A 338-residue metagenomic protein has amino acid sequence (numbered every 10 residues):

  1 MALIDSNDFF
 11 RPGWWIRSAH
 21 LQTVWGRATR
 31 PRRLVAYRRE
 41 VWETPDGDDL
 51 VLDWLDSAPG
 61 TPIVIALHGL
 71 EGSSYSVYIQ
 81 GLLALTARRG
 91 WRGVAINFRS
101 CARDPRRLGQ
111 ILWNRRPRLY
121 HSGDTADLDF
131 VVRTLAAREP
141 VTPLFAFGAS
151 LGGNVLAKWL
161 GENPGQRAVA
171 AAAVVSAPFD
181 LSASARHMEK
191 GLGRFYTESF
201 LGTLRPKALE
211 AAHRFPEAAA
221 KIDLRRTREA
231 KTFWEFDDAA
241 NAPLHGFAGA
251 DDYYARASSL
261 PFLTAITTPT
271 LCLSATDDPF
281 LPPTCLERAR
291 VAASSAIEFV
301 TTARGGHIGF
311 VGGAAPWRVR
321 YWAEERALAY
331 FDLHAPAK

Functional and structural regions predicted by a protein language model:
A19-S57, V311-W317: N-terminal cap/lid segment of alpha/beta-hydrolase-fold proteins
L55-Q110: Short, surface-exposed "cap/lid" segments of acyl-processing enzymes
R99-F145, R318: Catalytic nucleophile-loop/oxyanion-hole region of alpha/beta-hydrolase and closely related hydrolase-like folds
A137-L244: Alpha/beta-hydrolase-fold enzymes
A239-F262: Active-site nucleophile elbow and catalytic-triad environment of alpha/beta-hydrolase enzymes
I266, C272-S274: Short beta-strand/loop motif that positions the catalytic acidic residue of the alpha/beta-hydrolase fold
A292-G309: Catalytic histidine neighborhood in serine/cysteine hydrolases with alpha/beta-hydrolase-type architecture
G305, A314-K338: Catalytic active-site module of serine/aspartate enzymes centered on a nucleophile-bearing elbow/loop
